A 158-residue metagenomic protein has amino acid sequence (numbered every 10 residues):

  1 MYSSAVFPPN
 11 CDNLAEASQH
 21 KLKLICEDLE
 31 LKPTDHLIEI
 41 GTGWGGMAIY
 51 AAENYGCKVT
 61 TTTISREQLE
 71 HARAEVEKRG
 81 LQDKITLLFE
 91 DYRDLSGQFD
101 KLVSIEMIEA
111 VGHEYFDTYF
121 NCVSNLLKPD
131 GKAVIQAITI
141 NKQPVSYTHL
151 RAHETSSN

Functional and structural regions predicted by a protein language model:
M1-D28: Conserved Class I S-adenosyl-L-methionine-dependent methyltransferase catalytic core
T34-G41: Conserved class I S-adenosyl-L-methionine
G46-Y55: Conserved SAM-binding loop of SAM-dependent methyltransferases across substrates and taxa, primarily the Class I
A72-R73: Conserved SAM-binding loop
R93-L102: A short acidic, Gly/Pro-enriched loop at the edge of an enzyme's catalytic core that lines a small-molecule cofactor
D117-P129: A short glycine-rich, Lys/Arg-flanked "PGG" loop and its adjoining helix->strand segment in the class I
D130-A137: Conserved beta-strand signature within the Rossmann-like core of class I S-adenosyl-L-methionine
T148-T155: Conserved small/polar residues in nucleotide/adenosyl-binding loops
